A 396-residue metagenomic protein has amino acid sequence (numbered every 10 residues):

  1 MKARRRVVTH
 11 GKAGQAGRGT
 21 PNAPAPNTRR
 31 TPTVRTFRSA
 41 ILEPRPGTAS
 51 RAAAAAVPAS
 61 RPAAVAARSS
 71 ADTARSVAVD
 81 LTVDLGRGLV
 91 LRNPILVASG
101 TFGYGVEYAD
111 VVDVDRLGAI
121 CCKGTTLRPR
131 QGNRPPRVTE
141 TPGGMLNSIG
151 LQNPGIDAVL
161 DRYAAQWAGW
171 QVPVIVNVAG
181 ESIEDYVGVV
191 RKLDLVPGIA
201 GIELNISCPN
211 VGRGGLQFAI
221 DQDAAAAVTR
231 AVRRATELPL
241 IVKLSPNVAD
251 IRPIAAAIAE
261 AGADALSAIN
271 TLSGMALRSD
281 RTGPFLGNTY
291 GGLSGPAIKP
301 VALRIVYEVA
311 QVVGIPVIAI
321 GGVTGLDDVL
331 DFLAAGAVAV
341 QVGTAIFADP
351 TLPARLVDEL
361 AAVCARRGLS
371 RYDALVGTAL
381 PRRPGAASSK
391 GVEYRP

Functional and structural regions predicted by a protein language model:
M1-H10, R35-V77, L293-G314, I318 (+1 more regions): Alpha/beta catalytic cores of nucleotide-metabolism and tRNA/nucleoside-modifying enzymes
K2-R6, H10, F37, I41-R51 (+4 more regions): N-terminal capping/small domains of soluble enzymes
A16-P24, S50-A52: Intrinsically disordered, low-complexity segments enriched in serine/threonine/proline/glycine and often basic
I95-A98, G118-C122, V174-V178, I202-L204 (+5 more regions): Hydrophobic faces of well-ordered beta-strands that scaffold small-molecule active sites in alpha/beta enzyme cores
G100-G105, G180-I183, P246-D250, I346: Short beta->alpha connector loops
T126-Q131, P209-V211, S273-A276, F347-D349: Short gly/pro/ser/thr-enriched loop/turn and capping motifs at secondary-structure boundaries
I183-I318, L330-D331, A335: Alpha/beta enzyme core
